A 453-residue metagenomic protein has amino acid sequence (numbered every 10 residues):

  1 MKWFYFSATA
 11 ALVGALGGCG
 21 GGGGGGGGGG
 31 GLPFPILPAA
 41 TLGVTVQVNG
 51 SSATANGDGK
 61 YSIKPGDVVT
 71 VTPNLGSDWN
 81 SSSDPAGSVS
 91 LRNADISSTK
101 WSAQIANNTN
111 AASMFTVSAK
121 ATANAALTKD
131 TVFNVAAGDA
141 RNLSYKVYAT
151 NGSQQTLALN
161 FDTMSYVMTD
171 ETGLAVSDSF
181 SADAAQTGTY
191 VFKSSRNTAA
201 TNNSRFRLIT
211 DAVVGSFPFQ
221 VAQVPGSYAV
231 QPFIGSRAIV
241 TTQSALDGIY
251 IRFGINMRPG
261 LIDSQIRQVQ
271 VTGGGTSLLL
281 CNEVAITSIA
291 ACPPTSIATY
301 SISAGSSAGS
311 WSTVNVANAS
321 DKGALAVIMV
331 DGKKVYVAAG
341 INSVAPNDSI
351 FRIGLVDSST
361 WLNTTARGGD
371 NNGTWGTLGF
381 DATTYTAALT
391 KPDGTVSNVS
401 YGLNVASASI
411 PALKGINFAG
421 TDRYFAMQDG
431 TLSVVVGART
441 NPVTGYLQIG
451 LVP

Functional and structural regions predicted by a protein language model:
A15-G18: C-terminal motif of bacterial Sec signal peptides marking the signal peptidase cleavage site
G20-P33, A136-P453: Mature soluble binding/inhibitory domains
G43-G59, D78-S98: Low-complexity "stalk/linker" and mucin-like segments enriched in Ser/Thr/Pro/Ala/Gly
V46, T72-G87, A387-T390, V396-Y401: Change to "...patches in solvent-exposed regions of secreted, membrane-anchored, or virion-exposed structural
N56, S62-P73: A short beta-strand segment in extracellular, disulfide-stabilized domains
V71, D95-N110: Extracellular/luminal low-complexity segments enriched in Ser/Thr/Pro
N110-V117, D422-R423: Exposed beta-strand face motif in extracellular beta-rich ectodomains
K129-A137: C-terminal edge beta-strand
